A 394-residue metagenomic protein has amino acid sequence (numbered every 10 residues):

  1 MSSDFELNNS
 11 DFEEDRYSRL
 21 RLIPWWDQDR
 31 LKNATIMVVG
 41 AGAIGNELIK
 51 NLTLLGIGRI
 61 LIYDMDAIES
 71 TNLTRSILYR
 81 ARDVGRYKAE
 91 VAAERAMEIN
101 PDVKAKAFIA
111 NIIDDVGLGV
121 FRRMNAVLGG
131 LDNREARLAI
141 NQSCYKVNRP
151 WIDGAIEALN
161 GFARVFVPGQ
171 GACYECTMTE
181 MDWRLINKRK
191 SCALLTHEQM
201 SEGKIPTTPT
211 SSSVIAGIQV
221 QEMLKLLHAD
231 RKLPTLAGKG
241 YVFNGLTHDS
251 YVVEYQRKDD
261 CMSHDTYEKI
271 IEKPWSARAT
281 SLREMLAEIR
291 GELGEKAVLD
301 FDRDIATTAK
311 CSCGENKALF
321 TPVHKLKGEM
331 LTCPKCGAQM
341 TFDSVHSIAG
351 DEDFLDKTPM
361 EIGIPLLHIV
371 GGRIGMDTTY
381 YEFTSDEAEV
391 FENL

Functional and structural regions predicted by a protein language model:
M1-M37, S70, V323-E329, D343-L394: N-terminal charged helix/coil linker that caps or initiates catalytic domains
D4-F5, I57-N100: Glycine-rich phosphate-binding loop and adjoining beta1-alpha1-beta2 segment of Rossmann-like nucleotide-binding folds
I44: Hydrophobic/small residue at the entry helix of a nucleotide-binding pocket
G85-L138: A structured beta-alpha segment of the ubiquitous adenosine-cofactor-binding alpha/beta core
A126, T196-A237: Conserved anion/nucleotide-ligand pocket segment
A126-F166: ADP-ribose/adenylate-binding Rossmann-like module
G171-T210: The feature captures the short pre-catalytic strand/loop hairpin that immediately precedes and shapes the active-site
Y255-D353: Cys/His-rich short segments
